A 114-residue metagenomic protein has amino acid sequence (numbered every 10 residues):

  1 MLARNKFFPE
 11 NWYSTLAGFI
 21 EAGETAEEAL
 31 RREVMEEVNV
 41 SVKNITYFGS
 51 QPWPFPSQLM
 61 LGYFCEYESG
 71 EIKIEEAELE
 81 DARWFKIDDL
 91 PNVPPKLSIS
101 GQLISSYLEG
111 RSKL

Functional and structural regions predicted by a protein language model:
M1-T15, F19-I20, S41-V42, C65-Y67: N-terminal strand-loop-strand
P9-Y13, E75-L114: Nudix hydrolase/Nudix homology domain
L16, L30, V34: Hydrophobic alpha-helical positions that pack around
E24: Surface-exposed, charge/polar-rich loops and edge strands
Q51-I74: Active-site-adjacent beta-strand/loop module that shapes the phosphate/pyrophosphate-binding cleft
